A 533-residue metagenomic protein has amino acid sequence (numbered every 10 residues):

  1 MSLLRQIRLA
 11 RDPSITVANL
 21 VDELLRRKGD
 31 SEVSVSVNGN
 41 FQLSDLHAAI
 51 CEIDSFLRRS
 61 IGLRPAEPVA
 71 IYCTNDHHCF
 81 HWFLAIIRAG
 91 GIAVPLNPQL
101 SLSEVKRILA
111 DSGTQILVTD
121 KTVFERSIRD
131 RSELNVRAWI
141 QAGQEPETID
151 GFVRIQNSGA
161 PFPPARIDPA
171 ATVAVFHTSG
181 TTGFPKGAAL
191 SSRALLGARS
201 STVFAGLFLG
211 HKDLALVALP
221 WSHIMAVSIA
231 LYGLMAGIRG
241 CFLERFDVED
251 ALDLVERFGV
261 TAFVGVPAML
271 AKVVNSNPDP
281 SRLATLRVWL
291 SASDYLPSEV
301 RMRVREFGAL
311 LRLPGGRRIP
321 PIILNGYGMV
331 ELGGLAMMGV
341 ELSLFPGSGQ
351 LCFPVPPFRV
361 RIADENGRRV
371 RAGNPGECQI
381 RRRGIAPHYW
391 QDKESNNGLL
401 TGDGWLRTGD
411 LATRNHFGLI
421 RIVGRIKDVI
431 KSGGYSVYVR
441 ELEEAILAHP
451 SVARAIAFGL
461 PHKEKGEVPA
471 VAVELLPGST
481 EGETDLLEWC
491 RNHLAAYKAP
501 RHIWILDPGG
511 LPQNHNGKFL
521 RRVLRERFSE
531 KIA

Functional and structural regions predicted by a protein language model:
G29, P146, S158-H177, F184 (+2 more regions): Conserved pre-ATP/AMP-binding loop-to-beta segment of ANL
S36-G39, F56-L100, A218, S436: Conserved AMP-binding/adenylate-forming
Q42-S44, V173-G197: Conserved AMP-binding A3 loop
L100, F263, R382, P387-H388 (+3 more regions): AMP-binding/adenylate-forming catalytic core of the ANL superfamily
T122-P169, F184, P321, L332 (+1 more regions): ANL superfamily adenylate-forming
L196-L214, S222-V264, A268, K272 (+1 more regions): Conserved AMP-binding/adenylation subdomain of ANL enzymes
T261-G265, V274-P346, R359: Gly/Ser/Thr-rich phosphate-binding loop
E341-L344, Q350-P357, R368-L399, Y435-V437: Conserved ATP/PPi-binding loop(s) of AMP-dependent carboxylate-activating enzymes
